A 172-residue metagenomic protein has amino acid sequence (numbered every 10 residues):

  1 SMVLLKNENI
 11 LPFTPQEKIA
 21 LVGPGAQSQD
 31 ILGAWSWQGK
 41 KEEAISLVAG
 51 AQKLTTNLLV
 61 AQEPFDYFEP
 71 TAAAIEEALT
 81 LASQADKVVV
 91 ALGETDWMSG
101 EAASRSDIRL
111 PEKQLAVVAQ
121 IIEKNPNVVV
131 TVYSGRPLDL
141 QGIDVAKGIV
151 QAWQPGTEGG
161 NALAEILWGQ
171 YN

Functional and structural regions predicted by a protein language model:
M2-N172: C-terminal non-catalytic regions of proteins with extracellular/luminal or membrane-system context
